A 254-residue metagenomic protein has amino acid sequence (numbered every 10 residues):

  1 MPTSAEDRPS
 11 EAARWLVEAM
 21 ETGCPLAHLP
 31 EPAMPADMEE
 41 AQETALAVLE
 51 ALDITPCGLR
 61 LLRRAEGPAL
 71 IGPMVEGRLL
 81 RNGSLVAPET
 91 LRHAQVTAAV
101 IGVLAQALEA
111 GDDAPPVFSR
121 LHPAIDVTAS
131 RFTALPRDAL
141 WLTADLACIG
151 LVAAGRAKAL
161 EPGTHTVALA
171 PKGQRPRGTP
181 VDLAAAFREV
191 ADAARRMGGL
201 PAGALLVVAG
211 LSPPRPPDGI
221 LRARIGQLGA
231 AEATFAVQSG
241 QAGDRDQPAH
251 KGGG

Functional and structural regions predicted by a protein language model:
M1-T3: C-terminal terminal-subdomain/extension
A5, Q238-G254: Intrinsically disordered, low-complexity terminal tails and inter-domain linkers enriched for S/T/G/P/D/E
D7-M197, P216, I220-R222, L228-A242: Catalytic-core "active-site belt" of small-molecule-metabolizing enzymes, emphasizing His/Asp/Glu-rich regions
L200-P216: Conserved metal-binding segment of the jelly-roll/cupin
L206-V207, L221-A223: Generic structural signal for buried aliphatic residues
